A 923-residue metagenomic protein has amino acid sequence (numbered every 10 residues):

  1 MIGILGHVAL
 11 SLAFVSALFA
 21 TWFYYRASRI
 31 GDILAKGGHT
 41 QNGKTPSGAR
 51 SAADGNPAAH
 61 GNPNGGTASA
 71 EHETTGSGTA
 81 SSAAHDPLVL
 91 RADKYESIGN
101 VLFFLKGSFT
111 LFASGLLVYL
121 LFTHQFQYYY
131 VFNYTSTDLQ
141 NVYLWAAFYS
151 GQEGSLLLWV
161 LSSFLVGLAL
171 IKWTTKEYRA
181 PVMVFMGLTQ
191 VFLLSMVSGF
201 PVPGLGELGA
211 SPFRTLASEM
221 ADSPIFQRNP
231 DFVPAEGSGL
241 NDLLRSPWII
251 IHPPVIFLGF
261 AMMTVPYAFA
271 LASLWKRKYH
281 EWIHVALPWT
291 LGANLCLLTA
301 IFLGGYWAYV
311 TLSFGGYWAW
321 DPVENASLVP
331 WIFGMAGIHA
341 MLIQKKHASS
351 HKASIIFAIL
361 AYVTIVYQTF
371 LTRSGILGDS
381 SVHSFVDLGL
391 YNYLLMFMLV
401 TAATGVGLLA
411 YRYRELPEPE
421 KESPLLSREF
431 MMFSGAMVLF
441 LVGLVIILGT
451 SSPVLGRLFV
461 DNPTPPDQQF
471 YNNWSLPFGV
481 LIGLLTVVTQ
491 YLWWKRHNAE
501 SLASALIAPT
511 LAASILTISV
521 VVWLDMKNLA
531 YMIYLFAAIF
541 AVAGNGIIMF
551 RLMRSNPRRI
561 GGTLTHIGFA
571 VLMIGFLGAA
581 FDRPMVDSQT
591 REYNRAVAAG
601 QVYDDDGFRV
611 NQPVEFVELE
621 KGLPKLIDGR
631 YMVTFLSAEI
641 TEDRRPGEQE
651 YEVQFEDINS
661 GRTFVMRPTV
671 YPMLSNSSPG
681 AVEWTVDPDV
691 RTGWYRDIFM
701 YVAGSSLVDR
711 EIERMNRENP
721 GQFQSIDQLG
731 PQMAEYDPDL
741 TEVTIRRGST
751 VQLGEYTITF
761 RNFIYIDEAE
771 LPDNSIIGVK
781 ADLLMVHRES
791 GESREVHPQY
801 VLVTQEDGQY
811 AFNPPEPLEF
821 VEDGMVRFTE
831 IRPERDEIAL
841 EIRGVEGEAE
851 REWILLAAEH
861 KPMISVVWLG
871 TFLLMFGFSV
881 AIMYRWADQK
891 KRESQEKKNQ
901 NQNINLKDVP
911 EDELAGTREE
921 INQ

Functional and structural regions predicted by a protein language model:
M1-K44, H72-G76, S81-Q923: Solvent-exposed, non-transmembrane regions of integral membrane proteins
H39, D54-N56, N62-N64, D86: Intrinsic-disorder-associated, low-complexity terminal segments enriched in Asp/Asn/His/Tyr and depleted of Lys/Arg
